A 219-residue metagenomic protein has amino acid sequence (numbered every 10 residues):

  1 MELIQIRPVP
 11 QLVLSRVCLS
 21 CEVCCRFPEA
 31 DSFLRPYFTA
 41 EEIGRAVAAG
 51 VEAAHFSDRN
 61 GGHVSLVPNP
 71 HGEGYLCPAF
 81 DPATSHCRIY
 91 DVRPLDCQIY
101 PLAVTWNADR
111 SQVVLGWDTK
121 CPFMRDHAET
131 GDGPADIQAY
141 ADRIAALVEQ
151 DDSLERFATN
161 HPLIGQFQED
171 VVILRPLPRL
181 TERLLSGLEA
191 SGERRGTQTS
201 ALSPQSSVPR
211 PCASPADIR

Functional and structural regions predicted by a protein language model:
M1-T199, P209-R219: Short loop/turn segments that flank or connect secondary-structure elements
